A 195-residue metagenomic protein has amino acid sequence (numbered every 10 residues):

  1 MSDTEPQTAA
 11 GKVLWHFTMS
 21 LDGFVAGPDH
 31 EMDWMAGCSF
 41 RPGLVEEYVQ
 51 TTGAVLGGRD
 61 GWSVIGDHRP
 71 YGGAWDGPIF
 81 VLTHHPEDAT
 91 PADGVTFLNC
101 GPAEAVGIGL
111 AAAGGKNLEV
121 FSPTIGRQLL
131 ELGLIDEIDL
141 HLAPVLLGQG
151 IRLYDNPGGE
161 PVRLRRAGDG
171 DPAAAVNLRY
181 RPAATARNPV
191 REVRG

Functional and structural regions predicted by a protein language model:
S2-G195: Enzymes that bind and transform nitrogen-containing heteroaromatic metabolites
